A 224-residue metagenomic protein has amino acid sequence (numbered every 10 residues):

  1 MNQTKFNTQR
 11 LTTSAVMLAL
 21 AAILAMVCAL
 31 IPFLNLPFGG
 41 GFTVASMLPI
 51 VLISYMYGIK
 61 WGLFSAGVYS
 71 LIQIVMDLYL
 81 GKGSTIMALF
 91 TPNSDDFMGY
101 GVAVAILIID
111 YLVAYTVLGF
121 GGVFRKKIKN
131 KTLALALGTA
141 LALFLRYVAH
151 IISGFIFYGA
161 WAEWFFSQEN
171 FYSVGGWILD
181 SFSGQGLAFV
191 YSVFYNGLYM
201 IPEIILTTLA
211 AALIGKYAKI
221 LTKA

Functional and structural regions predicted by a protein language model:
M1-A224: Loop-helix junctions at membrane interfaces
